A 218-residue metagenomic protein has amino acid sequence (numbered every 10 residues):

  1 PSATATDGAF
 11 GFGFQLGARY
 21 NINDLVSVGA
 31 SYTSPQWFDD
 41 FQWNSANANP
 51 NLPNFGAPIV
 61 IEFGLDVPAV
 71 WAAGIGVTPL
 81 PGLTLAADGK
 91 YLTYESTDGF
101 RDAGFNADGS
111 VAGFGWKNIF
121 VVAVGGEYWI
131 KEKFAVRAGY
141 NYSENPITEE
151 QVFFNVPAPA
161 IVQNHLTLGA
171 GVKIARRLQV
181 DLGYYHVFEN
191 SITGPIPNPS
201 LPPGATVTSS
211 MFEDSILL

Functional and structural regions predicted by a protein language model:
P1-L218: Outer-membrane beta-barrel porins/channels
